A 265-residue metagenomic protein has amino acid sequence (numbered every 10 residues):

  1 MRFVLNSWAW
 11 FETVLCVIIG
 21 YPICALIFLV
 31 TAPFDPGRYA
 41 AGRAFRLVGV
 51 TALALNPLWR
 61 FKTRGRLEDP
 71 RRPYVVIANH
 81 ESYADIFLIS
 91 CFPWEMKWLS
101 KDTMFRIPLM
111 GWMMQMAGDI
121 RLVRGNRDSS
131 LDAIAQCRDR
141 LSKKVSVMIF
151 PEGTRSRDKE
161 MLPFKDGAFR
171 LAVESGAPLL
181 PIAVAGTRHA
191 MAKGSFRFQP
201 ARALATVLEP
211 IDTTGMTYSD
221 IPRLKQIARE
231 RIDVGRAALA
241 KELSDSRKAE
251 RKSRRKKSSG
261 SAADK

Functional and structural regions predicted by a protein language model:
V4, L131-K265: Non-catalytic C-terminal accessory region of glycerolipid acyltransferases and related lyso-lipid remodeling enzymes
V4-P33, V48: A hydrophobic membrane-anchoring feature enriched in long, contiguous, low-charge segments that mark signal-anchor
G20, C24-R43, A54-N56, P70-R127: Catalytic core of membrane glycerolipid acyltransferases/transacylases, capturing the structured, soluble-facing
V50-F61: Transmembrane alpha-helices and immediately adjacent membrane-cytoplasm interface residues in multi-pass integral
R60-F61, R121, V147, L179: Hydrophobic beta-strand scaffold residues
T63, V76, W98-L99, A205-V207: Generic preference for hydrophobic
T63-D69: Short beta-strand-to-loop junctions in surface cap/lid or active-site-entrance loops
